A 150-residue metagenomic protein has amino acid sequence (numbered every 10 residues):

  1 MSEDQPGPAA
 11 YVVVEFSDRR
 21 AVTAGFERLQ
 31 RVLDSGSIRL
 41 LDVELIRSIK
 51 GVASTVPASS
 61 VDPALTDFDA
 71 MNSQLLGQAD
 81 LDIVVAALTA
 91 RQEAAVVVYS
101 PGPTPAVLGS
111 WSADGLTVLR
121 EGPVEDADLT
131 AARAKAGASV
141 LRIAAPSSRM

Functional and structural regions predicted by a protein language model:
M1-A94, P101-M150: Positively charged, small/polar-rich N-terminal and surface patches that mediate targeting and assembly and bind
